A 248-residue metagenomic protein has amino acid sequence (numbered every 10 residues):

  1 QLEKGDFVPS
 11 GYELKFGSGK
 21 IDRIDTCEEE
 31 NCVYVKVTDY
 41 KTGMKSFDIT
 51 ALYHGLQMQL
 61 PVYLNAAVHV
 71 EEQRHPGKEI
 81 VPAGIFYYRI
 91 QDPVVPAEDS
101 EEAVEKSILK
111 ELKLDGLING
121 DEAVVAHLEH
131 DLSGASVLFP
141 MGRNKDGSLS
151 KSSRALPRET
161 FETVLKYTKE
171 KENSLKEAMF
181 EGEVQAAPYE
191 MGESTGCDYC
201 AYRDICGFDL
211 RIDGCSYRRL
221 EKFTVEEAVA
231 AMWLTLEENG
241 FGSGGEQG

Functional and structural regions predicted by a protein language model:
Q1-G248: Structural signature of nuclease core domains in nucleic-acid processing machines
